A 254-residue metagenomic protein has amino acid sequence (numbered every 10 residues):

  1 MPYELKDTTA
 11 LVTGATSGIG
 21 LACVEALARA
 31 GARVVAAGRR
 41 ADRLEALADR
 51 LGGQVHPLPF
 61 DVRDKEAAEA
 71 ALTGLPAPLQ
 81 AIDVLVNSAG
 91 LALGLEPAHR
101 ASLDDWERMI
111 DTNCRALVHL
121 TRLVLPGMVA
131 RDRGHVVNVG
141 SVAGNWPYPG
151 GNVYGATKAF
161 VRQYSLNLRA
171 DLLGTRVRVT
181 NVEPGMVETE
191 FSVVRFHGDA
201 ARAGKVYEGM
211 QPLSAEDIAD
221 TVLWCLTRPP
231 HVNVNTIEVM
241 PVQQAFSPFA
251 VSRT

Functional and structural regions predicted by a protein language model:
T16-S17: Conserved glycine-rich cofactor-binding loop
A32-A46: Conserved glycine-rich Rossmann-like NAD(P)H-binding loop of the short-chain dehydrogenase/reductase
F60-A70, L103: The beta1-alpha1 cofactor-binding region of Rossmann-like NAD(H)/NADP(H)-dependent oxidoreductases
E96-A98, S102-I110: Substrate-binding pocket helix/loop in short-chain dehydrogenase/reductase
T121, T157: Active-site helix of classical SDR
S141: Residue(s) in the substrate-gating loop at a strand-loop-helix junction that position the organic substrate next
N181-G185, A200-P248: C-terminal helical subdomain
